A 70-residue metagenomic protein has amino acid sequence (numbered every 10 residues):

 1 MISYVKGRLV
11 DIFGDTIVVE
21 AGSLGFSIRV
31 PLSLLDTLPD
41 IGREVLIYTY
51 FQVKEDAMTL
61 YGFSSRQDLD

Functional and structural regions predicted by a protein language model:
M1-V5: Short coil-to-beta-strand transition motifs
K6, D11-D70: Long, highly charged, low-complexity intrinsically disordered interaction regions that mediate electrostatic DNA/RNA
